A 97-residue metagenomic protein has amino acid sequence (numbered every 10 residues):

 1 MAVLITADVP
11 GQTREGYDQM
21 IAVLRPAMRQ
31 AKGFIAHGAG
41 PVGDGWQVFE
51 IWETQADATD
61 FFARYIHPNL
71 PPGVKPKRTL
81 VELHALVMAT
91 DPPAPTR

Functional and structural regions predicted by a protein language model:
M1-F49, E53-P68, V74-R97: Short S/T/G/P-rich N-terminal loop/turn motif that feeds into the first structured element of a domain
